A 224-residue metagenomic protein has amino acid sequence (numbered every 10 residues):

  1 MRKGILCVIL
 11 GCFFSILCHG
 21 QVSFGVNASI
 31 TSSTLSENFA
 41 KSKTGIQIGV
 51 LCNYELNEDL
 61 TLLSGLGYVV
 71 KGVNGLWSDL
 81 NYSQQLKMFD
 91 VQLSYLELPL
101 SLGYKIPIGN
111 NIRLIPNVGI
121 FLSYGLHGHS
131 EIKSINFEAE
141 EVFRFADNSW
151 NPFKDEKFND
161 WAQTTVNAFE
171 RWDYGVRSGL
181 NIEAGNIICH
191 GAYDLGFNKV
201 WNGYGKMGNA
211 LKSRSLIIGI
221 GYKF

Functional and structural regions predicted by a protein language model:
G20-L51: Short glycine/proline- and aromatic-enriched beta-strand/turn motifs that initiate or cap beta-hairpins
V22-F24, D59-L62, I112, N186-G191: Repeated loop/turn-to-beta-strand initiation elements of outer-membrane beta-barrel proteins
V26-I30, I48-Y54, L66-Y68, L98-Y104 (+4 more regions): Residues on the lipid-exposed face of transmembrane beta-strands in outer-membrane beta-barrel proteins
T34-N38, S83-F89, Q163-V166, N202-G208: Extracellular loop and loop/strand-boundary signature of outer-membrane beta-barrel proteins
S36-K43, N74-N81, G128-N136, W201-K206: Outer-membrane beta-barrel translocator domains and adjoining extracellular loop/strand segments of Gram-negative
A40-M88, L93-L96, F224: Glycine- and aromatic-enriched membrane insertion/assembly motifs of diderm outer-membrane and organelle channel
S42-I46, Q92-L98, I112, W172-V176 (+2 more regions): Residues that define the transmembrane beta-barrel architecture of outer-membrane proteins
L76-W77, T164-V166, R171-F224: Predominantly the C-terminal beta-signal and adjacent terminal strand-loop region of outer-membrane beta-barrel
